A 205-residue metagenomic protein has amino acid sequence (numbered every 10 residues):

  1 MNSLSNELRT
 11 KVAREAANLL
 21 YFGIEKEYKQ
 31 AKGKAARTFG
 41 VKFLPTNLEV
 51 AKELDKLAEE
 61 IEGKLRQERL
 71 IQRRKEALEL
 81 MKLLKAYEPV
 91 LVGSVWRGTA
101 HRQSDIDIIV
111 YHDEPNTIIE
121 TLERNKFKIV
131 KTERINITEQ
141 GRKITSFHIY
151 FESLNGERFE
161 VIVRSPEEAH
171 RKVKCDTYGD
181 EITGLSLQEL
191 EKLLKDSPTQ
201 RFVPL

Functional and structural regions predicted by a protein language model:
N2-E25, K29-R102, H112-L205: Catalytic core of pol beta-like nucleotidyltransferases
